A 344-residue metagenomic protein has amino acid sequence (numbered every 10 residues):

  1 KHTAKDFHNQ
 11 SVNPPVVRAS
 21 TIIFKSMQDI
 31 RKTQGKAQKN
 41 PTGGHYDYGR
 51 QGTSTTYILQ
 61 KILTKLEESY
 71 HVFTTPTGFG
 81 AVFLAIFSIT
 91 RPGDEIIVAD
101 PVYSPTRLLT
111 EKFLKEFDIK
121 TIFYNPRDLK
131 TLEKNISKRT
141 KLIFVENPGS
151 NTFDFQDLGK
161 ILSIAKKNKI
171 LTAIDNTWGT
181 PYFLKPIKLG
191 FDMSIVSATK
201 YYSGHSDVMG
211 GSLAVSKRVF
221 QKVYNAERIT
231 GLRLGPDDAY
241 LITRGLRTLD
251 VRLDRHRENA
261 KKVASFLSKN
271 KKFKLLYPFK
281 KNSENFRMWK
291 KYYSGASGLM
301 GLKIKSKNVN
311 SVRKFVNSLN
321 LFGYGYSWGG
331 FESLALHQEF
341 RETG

Functional and structural regions predicted by a protein language model:
K1-V17: Short conserved active-site loop signatures built around small residues
A4, H71-N270: Conserved PLP-enzyme active-site core in the AAT-like
Q10, P186-I187, K291-Y292: Short glycine-biased active-site loop of nucleotidyltransferases that positions the nucleotide triphosphate and helps
V17-I23, Q28: C-terminal substrate-binding/catalytic lobe of Rossmann-fold NAD(P)-dependent oxidoreductases
F24, D128-E133, S283-E284: A short acidic, often aromatic-flanked loop/helix-cap motif at beta-alpha or helix-coil junctions that lines enzyme
S26, I30, A37-G44, Q51-G52 (+2 more regions): Active-site C-terminal subdomain of aminotransferase-like
S26-G80, E111-K112: Conserved N-terminal alpha-helix of the aminotransferase class I/II PLP-enzyme fold
E111-K112, K120-I122, K134, K138 (+3 more regions): PLP-dependent enzyme catalytic core of the Aspartate aminotransferase-like
